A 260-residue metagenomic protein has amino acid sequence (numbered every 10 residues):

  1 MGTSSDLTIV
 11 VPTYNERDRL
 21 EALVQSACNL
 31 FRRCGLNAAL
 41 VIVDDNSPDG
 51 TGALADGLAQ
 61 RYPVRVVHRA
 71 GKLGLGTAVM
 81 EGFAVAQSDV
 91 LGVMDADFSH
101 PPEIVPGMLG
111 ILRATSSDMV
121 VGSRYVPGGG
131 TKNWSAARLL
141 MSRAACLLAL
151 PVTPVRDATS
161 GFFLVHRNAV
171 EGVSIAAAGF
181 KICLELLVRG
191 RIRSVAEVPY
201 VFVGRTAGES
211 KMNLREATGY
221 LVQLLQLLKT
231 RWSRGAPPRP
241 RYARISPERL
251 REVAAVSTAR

Functional and structural regions predicted by a protein language model:
M1-N29, L36: N-proximal low-complexity "stem/linker" segments adjacent to membrane-targeting elements
M1-S5, V152, I175-R260: Hydrophobic helical membrane-anchoring modules
D18-A22, D49-G57: Acidic helix N-cap motif at the loop->helix transition within catalytic regions of sugar-transfer enzymes
L23, T51, V79, E103-V105 (+1 more regions): Acidic donor-diphosphate engagement hotspot in glycosyltransferases and nucleotidyltransferases that stabilizes
A38-V41, G52-V85: Conserved donor nucleotide-binding strand/loop of the catalytic core
D44-A53, F98: A conserved acidic beta->alpha catalytic loop
R69-V85, V90, S99-F180, R205-R215 (+1 more regions): Acceptor/aglycone-binding surface of glycosyltransferases and processive sugar-polymer synthases
